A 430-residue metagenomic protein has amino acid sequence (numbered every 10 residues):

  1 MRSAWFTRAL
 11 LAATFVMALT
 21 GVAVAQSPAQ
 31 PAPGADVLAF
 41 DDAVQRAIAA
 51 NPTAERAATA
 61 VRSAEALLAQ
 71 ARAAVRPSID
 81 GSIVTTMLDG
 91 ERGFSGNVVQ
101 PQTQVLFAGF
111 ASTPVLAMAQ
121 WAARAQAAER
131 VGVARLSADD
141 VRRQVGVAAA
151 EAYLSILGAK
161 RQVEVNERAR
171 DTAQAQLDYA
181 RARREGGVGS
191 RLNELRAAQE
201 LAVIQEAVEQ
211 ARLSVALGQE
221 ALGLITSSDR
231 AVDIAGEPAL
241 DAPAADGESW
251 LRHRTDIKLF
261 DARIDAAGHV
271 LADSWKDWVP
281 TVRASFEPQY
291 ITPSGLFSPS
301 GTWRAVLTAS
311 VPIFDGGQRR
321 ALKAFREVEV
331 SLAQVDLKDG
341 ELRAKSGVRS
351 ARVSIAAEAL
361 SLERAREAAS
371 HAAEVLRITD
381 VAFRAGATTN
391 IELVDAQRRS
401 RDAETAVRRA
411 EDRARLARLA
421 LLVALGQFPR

Functional and structural regions predicted by a protein language model:
A9-G21: Bacterial N-terminal signal peptides
A25-S82, G90, T113, R230-V270 (+4 more regions): Bacterial Sec-pathway N-terminal export signals of envelope proteins
A29-D36, S82-V115, A119, D233-P243 (+1 more regions): Small/polar, glycine/serine/threonine/aspartate-rich low-complexity segments that form flexible
Q45-E55, R62-P77, A108-Q126, L136-R143 (+7 more regions): A glycine-/polar-enriched beta->alpha junction
R142-H253, K258, A351-S354, E358 (+2 more regions): Periplasmic alpha-helical coiled-coil/stalk elements that build and connect Gram-negative outer-membrane
S190, A344, A351, G386-N390: Alpha-helical heptad-repeat coiled-coil segments that mediate oligomerization/polymerization in large
V203-S228, A369-Q427: Short segments within alpha-helical structural elements
